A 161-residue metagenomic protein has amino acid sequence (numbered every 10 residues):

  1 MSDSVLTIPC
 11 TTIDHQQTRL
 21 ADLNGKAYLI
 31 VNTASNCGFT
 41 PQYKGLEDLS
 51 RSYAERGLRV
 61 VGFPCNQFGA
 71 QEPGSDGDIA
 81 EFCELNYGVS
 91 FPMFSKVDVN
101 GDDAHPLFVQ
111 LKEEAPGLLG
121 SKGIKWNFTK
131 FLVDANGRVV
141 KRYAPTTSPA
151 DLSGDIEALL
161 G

Functional and structural regions predicted by a protein language model:
M1-G161: Chalcogenol-based redox active-site neighborhoods
